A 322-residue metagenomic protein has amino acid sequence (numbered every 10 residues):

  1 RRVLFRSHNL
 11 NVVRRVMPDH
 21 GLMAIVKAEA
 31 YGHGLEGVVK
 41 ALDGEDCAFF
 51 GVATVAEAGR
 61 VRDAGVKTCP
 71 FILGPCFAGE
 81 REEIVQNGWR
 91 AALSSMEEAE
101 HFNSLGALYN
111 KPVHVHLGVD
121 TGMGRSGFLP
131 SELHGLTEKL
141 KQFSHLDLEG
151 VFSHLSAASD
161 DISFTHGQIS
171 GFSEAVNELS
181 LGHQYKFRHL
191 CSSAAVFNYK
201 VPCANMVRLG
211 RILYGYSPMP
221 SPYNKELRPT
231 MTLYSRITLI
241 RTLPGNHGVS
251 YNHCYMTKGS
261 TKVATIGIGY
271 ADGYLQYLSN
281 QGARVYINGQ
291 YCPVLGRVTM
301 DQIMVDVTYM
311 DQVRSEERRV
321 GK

Functional and structural regions predicted by a protein language model:
R1-R2, S7, N11, R15 (+5 more regions): Active-site anion/phosphate-binding pocket segments in diverse small-molecule metabolic enzymes
H8, P18-H189: Active-site-proximal beta-alpha core segment in soluble small-molecule metabolic enzymes
